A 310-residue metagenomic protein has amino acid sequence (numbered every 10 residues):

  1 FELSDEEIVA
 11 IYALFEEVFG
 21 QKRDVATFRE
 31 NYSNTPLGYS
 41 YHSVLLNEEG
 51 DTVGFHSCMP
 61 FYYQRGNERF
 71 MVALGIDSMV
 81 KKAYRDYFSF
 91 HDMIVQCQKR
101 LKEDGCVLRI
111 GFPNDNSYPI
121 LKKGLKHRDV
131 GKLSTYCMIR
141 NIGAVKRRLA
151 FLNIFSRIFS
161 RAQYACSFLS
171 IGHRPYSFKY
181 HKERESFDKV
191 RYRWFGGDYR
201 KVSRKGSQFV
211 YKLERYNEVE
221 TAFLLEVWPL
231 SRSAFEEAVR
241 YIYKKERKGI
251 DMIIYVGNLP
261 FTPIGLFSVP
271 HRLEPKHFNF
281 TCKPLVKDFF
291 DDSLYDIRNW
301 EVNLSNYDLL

Functional and structural regions predicted by a protein language model:
F1-I11: A short beta-loop-alpha structural element at the N-terminal edge of CoA-dependent acyl/N-acetyltransferase catalytic
V9-E49, Y118, K123-E226: Amide-forming acyltransferase catalytic core, primarily the GNAT-like/NAT-type and related acyltransferase folds
Q21, L46-D51, K99-V107: Secondary-structure boundary elements
D51-F55, R69: Glycine-rich acetyl-CoA-binding "A-motif" of GNAT/NAT acetyltransferases
G66-L133, E218-H277: Acyl-donor binding region in acyl/amide transferases
S268-L310: C-terminal functional modules
